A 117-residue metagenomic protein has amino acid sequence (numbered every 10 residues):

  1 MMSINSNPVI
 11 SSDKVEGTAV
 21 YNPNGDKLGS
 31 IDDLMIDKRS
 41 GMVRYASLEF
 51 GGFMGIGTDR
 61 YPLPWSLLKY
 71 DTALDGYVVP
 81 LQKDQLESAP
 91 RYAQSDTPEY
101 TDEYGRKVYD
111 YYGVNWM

Functional and structural regions predicted by a protein language model:
M1-M117: Peripheral interaction segments used for macromolecular assembly
